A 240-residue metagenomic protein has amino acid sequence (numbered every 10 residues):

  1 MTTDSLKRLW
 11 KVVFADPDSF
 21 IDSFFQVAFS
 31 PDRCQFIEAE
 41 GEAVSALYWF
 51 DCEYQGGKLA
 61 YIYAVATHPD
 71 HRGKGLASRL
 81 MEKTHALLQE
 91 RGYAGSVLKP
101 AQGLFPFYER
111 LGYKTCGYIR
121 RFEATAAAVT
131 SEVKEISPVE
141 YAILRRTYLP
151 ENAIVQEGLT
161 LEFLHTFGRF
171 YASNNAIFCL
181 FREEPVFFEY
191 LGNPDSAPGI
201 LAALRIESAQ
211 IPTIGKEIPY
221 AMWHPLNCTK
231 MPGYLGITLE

Functional and structural regions predicted by a protein language model:
W10-E53, R145-F170: Active-site rim helix/loop that mediates acceptor-substrate recognition in acyltransferases
F36, A46-Y48, K58, D70-R79 (+1 more regions): Alpha-helical/coil-rich non-catalytic "connector" segments in signaling and regulatory proteins
F36, E42-C52, L59-A66, N174-V186: Conserved beta-strand in the GNAT
T67, G73-A86, P194-R205: Conserved acetyl-CoA-binding loop-helix of GNAT-fold acetyltransferases
T84, Y93-Y118: Long, hydrophobic, well-ordered secondary-structure blocks that form the structural core and pocket-lining surfaces
L88-A101, I206-G215: Conserved GNAT acetyl-CoA-binding A-motif
P106-V129, F187-E240: Active-site/acyl-donor-binding loops of N-acyltransferases
K114-F188: Amide-forming acyltransferase catalytic core, primarily the GNAT-like/NAT-type and related acyltransferase folds
